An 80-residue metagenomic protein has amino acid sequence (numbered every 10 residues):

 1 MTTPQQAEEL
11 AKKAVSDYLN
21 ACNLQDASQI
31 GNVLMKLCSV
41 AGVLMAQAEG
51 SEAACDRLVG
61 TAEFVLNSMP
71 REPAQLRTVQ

Functional and structural regions predicted by a protein language model:
M1-Q80: Solvent-exposed interaction surfaces and binding hotspots enriched for charged
